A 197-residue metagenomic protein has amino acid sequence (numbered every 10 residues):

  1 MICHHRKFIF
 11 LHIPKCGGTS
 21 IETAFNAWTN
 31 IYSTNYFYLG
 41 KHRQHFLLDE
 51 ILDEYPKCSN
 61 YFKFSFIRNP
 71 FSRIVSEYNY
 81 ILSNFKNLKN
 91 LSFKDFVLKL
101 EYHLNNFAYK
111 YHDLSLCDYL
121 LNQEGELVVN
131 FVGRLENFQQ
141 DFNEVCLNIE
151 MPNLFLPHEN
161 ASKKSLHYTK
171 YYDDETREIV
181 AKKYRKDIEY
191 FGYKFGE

Functional and structural regions predicted by a protein language model:
M1-E197: Membrane-interface amphipathic segments in extracytoplasmic regions
